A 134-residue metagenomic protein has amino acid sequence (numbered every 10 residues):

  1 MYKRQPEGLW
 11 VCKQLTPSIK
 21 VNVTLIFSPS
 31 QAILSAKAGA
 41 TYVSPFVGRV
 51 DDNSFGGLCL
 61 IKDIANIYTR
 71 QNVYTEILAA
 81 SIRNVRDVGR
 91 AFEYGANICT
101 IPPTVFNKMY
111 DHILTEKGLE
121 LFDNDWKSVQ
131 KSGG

Functional and structural regions predicted by a protein language model:
M1-Q5: Conserved small/polar residues in nucleotide/adenosyl-binding loops
G8-V21, G57-I77, L119-G134: Alpha-helix-loop-beta-strand connector modules within alpha/beta enzyme cores
V11, S28-A38, R83-I98: Catalytic cores of alpha/beta
P17-I26, I77-V85, R90: Active-site glycine- and acidic-residue-rich loops that bind and position anionic ligands or nucleotide-like cofactors
N22-L60, I64-I67: Histidine/lysine/aspartate-rich catalytic loop segments that bind and position anionic ligands
L25, T41-N53, Y94-T115: Glycine-rich phosphate-binding active-site loops on the catalytic face of alpha/beta enzymes
S81, R90-F92, I98-P103, I113 (+2 more regions): C-terminal active-site rim and adjoining tail of enzyme catalytic domains
